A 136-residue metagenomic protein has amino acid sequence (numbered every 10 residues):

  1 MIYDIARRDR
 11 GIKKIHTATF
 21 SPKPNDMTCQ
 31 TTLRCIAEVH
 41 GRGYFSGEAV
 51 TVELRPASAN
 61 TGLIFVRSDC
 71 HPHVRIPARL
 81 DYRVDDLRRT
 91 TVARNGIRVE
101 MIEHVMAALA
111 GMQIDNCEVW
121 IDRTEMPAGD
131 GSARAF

Functional and structural regions predicted by a protein language model:
I2-D115, W120-F136: C-terminal regulatory domains involved in ligand/effector binding and gene-expression control
